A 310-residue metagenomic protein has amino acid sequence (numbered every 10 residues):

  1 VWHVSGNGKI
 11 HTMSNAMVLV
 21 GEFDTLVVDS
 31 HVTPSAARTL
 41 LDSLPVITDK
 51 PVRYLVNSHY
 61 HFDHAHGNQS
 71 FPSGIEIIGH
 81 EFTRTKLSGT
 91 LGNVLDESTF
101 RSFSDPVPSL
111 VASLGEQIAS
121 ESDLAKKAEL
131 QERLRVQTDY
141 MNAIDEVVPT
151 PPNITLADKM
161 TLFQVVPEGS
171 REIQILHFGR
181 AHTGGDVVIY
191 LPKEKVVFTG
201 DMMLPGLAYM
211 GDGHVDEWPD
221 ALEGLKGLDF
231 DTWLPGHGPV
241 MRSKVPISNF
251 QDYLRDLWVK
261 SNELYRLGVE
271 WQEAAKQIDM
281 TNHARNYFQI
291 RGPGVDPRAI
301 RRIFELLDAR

Functional and structural regions predicted by a protein language model:
V1-V46, V187-T199: Conserved beta-strand hairpin/beta-sheet module of binuclear metal-dependent hydrolase folds, prominently
H3-T12, L87-S102, P205-V215: Acidic/histidine-rich helix-loop elements that form or flank divalent-metal/phosphate-binding sites at the catalytic
G8-T12, S30-A37, H61-H64, H80 (+6 more regions): Solvent-exposed, acidic/flexible segments
K9-H11, T155, G179-T183: A short catalytic or substrate-binding loop motif that flags glycine-/basic-rich loops and adjacent residues that bind
L19, D29, L44, H59 (+9 more regions): Divalent metal-coordination and catalytic microenvironments
D24-L26, S30-P34, L162-F163, E172-D256 (+1 more regions): Metallo-beta-lactamase
A36-A37, D42-P152, A157-P167, V259: Active-site HxH/HxHxD metal-binding segment of metal-dependent hydrolases
S109-M141, G227-D229, V240-R310: Accessory terminal helices/loops
